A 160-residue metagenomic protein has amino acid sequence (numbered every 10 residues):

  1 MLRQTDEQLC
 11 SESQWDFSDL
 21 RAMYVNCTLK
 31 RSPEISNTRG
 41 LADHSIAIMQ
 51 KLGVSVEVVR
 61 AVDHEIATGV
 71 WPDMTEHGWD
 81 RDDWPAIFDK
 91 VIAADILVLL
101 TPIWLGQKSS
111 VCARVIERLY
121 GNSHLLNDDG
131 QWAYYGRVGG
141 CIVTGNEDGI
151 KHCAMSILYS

Functional and structural regions predicted by a protein language model:
M1-D129: N-terminal beta1-alpha1-beta2 submodule of the flavodoxin-like/Rossmannoid cofactor-binding fold
S36, D128-S160: Short, glycine-/small-residue-rich phosphate/pyrophosphate-handling segment
